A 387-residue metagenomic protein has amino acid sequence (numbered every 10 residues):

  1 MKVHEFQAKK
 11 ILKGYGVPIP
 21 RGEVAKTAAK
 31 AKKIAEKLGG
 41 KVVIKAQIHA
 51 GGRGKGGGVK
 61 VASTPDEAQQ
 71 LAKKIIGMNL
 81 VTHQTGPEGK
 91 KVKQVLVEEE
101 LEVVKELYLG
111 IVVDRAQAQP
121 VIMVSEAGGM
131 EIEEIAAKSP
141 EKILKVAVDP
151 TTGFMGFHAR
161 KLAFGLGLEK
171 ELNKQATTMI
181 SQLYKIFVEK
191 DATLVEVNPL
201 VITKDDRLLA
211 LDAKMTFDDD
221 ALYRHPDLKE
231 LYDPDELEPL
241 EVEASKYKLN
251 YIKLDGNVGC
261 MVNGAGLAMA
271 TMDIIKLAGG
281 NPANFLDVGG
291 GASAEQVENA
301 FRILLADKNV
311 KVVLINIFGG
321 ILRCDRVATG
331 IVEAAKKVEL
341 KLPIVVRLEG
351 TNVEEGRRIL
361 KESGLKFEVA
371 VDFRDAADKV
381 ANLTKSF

Functional and structural regions predicted by a protein language model:
M1-E196, V201-I315, E349-G350, E354-K361 (+1 more regions): ATP-dependent carboxylate/acyl-activation modules
K311-E349: C-terminal hydrophobic structural anchor segments that stabilize assembly/packing rather than catalytic chemistry
